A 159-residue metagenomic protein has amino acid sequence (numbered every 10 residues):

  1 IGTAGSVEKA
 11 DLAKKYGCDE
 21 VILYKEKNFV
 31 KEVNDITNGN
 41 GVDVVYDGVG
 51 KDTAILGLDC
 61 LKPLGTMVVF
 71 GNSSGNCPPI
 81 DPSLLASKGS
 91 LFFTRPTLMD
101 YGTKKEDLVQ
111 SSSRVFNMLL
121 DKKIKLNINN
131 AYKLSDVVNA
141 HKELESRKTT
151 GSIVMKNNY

Functional and structural regions predicted by a protein language model:
I1-Y159: Terminal helix/beta-alpha structural elements that buttress the NAD(P)+-binding lobe
